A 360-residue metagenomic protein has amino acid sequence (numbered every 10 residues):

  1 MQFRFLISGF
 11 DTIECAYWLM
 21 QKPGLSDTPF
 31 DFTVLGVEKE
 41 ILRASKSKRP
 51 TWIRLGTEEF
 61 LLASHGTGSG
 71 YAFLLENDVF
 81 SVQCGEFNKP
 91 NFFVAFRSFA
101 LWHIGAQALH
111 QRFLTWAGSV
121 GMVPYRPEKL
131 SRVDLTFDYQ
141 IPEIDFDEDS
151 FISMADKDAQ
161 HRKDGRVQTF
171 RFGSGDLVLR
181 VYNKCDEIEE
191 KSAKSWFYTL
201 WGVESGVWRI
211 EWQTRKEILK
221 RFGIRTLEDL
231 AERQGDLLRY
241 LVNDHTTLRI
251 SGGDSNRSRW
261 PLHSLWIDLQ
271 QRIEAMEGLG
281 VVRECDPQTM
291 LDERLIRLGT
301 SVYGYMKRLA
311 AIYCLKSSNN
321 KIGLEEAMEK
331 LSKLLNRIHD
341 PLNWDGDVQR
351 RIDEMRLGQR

Functional and structural regions predicted by a protein language model:
M1-D286, R297-R360: Structured, helix-rich domain cores that form ligand/interaction pockets
P287-E293: Basic, Lys/Arg-rich alpha-helical nucleic-acid-recognition elements, primarily the DNA-binding modules of transcription
